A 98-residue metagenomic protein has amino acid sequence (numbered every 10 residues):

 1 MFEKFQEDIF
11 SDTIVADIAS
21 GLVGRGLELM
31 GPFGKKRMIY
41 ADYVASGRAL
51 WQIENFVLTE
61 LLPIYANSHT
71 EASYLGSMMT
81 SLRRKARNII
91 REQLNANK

Functional and structural regions predicted by a protein language model:
M1-K98: Pyridoxal 5′-phosphate
